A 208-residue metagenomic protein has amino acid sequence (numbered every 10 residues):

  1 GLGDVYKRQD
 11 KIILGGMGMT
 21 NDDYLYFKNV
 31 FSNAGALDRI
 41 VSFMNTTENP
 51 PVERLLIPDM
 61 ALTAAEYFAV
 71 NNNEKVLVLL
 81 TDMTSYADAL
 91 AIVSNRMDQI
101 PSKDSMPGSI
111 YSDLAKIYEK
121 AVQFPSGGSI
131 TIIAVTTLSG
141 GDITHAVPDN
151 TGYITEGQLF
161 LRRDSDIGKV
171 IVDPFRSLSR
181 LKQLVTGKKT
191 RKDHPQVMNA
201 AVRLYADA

Functional and structural regions predicted by a protein language model:
L2-Y6: Short, small-residue-biased leader/transition segments that mark boundaries at the very start of proteins
R8, G16-M17, L55-F160: Conserved P-loop NTPase nucleotide-binding/switch module
D10, L14-A34, E48-P51: AAA+/P-loop NTPase substrate/partner-engagement loops
I13-M17, V41-I57, V93-Y111, Q183-N199: Flexible beta-alpha connector loops of hexameric P-loop NTPases
G16, M44-T46, L80-D82, A134-T137 (+3 more regions): Flexible glycine-/small-residue-rich
A34-D38, P125: Short helix-capping segments at alpha-helix termini
R39-V41, I130: Short, conserved active-site loop motifs that form the nucleotide-linked donor/cofactor pocket
G140-A208: Conserved P-loop NTPase
